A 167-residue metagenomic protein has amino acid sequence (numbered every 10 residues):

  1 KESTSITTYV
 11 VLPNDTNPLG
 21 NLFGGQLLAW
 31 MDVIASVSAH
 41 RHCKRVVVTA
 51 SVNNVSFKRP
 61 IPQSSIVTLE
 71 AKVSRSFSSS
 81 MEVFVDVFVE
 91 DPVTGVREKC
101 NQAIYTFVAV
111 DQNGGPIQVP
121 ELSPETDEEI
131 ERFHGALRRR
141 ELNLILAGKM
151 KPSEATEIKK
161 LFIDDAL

Functional and structural regions predicted by a protein language model:
K1, S5-I6, P62-I66, S74-A166: HotDog/MaoC-like acyl-thioester-processing domains
N14, P18, Q112-N113: Short, ordered coil/turn segments that flank beta-strands lining enzyme active or ligand-binding pockets
T16-L28, K160-L167: A conserved, well-ordered hydrophobic junction motif at loop->secondary-structure transitions
Q26-K44: Active-site helix/loop of acyl-thioester processing domains in fatty-acid/polyketide metabolism, spanning hotdog-fold
K44-P60: Small beta-barrel nucleic-acid-binding modules, principally OB-folds
